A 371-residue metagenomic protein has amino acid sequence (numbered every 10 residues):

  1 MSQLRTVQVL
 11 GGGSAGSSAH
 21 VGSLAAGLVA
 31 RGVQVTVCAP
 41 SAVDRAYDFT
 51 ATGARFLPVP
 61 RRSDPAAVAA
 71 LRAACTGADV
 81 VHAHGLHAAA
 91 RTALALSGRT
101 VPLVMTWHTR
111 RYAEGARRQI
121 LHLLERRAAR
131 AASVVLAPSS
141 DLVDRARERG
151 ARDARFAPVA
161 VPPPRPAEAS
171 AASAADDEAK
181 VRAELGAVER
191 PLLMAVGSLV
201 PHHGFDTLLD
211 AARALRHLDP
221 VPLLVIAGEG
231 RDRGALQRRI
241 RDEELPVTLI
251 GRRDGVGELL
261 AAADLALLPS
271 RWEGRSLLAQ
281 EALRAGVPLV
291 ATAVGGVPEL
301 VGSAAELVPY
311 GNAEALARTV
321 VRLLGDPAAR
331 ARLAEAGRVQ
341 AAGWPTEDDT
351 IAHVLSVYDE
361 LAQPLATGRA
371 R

Functional and structural regions predicted by a protein language model:
Q3-L4, Q8-A66, L142-R147, R231: N-terminal strand-loop element at the rim of the active site of nucleotide-sugar-dependent glycosyltransferases
A15-A26, P191, A195-A214, L224 (+2 more regions): A conserved mid-protein helix/loop that constitutes part of the nucleotide-sugar donor-binding site
A83-A90, W107: Short His-centered aromatic/hydrophobic patch
A131-F156: A short, active-site helix/loop in glycosyltransferases that binds the activated sugar's phosphate group
R252, R271: Aromatic "clamp/platform" in nucleotide-sugar-dependent glycosyltransferases that forms part of the donor/acceptor
P288-A291: Short hydrophobic beta-strand element within catalytic cores of glycosyltransferases and related nucleotide-activated
L300-E314, R322-A328: Conserved acidic donor-binding segment of nucleotide-sugar-dependent glycosyltransferases
A328-D359: A charged, aromatic-enriched C-terminal amphipathic alpha-helix characteristic of glycosyltransferases across folds
